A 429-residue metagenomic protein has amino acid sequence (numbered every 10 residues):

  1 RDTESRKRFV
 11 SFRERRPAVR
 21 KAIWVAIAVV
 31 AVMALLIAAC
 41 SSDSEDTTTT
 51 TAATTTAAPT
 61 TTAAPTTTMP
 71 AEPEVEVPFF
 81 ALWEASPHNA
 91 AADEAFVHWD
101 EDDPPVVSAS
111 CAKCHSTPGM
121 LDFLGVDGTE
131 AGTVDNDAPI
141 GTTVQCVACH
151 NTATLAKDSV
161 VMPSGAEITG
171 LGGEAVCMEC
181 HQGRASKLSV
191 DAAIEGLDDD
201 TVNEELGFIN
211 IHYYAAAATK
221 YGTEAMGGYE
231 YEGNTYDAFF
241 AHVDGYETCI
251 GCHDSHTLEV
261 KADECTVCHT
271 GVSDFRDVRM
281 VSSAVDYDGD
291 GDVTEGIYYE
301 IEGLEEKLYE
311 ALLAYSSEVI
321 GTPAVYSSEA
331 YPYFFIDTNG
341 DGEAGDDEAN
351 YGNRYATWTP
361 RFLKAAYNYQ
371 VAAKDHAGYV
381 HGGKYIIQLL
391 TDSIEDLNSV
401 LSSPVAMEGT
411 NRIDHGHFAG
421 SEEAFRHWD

Functional and structural regions predicted by a protein language model:
R1-A18: Short, Lys/Arg-enriched N-terminal segments with co-localized hydrophobic residues within the first ~10-30 amino acids
R16-I27: Bacterial N-terminal signal peptides that target proteins for export
L36-A39: C-terminal motif of bacterial Sec signal peptides marking the signal peptidase cleavage site
S41-D43: Bacterial signal peptide processing site
D46-M69: Extracellular mucin-like PTS domains
M69-G172, M178-D254, G409-D429: Sequence context of c-type cytochrome heme-c attachment sites
G245-S283: Structured mid-domain segments that build the active-site/substrate or prosthetic-cofactor binding neighborhood
R279, V285-D429: Mature extracytoplasmic or organellar-lumen-exposed domains after removal of signal/transit peptides
